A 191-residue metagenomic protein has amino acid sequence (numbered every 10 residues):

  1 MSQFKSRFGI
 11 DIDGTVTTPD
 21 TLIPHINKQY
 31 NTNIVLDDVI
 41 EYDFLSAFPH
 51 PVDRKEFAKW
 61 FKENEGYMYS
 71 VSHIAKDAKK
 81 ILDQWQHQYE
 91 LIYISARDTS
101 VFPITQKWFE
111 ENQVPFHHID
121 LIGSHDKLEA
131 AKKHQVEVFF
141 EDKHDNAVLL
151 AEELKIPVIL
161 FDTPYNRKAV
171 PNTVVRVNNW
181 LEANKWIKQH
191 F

Functional and structural regions predicted by a protein language model:
M1, R7-G9, Q84, N112 (+1 more regions): Generic structural signal for beta-strand residues in well-ordered domains
M1-F57: Active-site neighborhood of HAD-like aspartate-dependent phosphohydrolases
S6-F8, L91, F139: Generic beta-sheet signal
T21, I40, V52-W60, I81 (+2 more regions): Exposed alpha-helical structural elements
N27-D38, R54-F57, D77-L82, V101-I104 (+1 more regions): Short N-terminal helix-initiation segments at or just after the protein's N-terminus
L45-D77: Metal-dependent phosphoesterase signature
G66-Y93, D98-Q106: Short, acidic loop-to-helix structural element flanking the phosphoryl-transfer center in phosphate-processing enzymes
H87, A96-F191: C-terminal cap/substrate-recognition subdomain and adjoining C-terminal extension of metal-dependent phosphatase-like
